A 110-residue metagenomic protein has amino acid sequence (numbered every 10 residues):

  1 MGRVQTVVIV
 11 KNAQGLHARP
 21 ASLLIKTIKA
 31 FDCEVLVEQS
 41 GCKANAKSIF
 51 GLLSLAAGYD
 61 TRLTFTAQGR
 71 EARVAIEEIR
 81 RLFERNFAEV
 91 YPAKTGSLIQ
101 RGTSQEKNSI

Functional and structural regions predicted by a protein language model:
M1-R3, I110: Short, charged N-terminal helix-start/capping segments
R3-V7, R62-T64: Intrinsic-disorder/low-complexity, polar/charged segments enriched in Ser/Thr/Lys/Arg/Asp/Glu/Gln
I9-G58: Compact, glycine-rich, soluble single-domain proteins
A44-K47, T95-I99: Glycine/charge-rich, flexible interdomain linkers and switch-proximal surface loops that mediate coupling
F50-S54, R70, E78, Q105: Alpha-helix boundary/capping detector
Y59-T61, S104: N-terminal processing/targeting junctions
T61-L98: C-terminal structural segments of small proteins and small subunits
G96-I110: Short, low-order "capping/linker" segments at domain edges
